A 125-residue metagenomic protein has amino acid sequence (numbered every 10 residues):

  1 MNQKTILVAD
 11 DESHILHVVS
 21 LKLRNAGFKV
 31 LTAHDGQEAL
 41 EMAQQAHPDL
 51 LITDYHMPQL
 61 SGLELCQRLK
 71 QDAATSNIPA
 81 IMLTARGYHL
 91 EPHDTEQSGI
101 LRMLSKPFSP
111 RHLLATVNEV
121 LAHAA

Functional and structural regions predicted by a protein language model:
H17-N25: Charged docking surfaces used in two-component/phosphorelay signaling
G27-H34, M42: Short hydrophobic/Thr-rich beta-strand motif most characteristic of the beta2 strand and flanking loop of CheY-like
A46-I52: Active-site beta3 strand of CheY-like receiver
M57: Receiver (REC) domain active-site loop signature in two-component systems and cognate sites in sensor histidine kinases
R86-G87: Short, conserved "switch-loop" micro-motifs in signal-transduction and mechanochemical regulators
F108-V117: C-terminal output helix
